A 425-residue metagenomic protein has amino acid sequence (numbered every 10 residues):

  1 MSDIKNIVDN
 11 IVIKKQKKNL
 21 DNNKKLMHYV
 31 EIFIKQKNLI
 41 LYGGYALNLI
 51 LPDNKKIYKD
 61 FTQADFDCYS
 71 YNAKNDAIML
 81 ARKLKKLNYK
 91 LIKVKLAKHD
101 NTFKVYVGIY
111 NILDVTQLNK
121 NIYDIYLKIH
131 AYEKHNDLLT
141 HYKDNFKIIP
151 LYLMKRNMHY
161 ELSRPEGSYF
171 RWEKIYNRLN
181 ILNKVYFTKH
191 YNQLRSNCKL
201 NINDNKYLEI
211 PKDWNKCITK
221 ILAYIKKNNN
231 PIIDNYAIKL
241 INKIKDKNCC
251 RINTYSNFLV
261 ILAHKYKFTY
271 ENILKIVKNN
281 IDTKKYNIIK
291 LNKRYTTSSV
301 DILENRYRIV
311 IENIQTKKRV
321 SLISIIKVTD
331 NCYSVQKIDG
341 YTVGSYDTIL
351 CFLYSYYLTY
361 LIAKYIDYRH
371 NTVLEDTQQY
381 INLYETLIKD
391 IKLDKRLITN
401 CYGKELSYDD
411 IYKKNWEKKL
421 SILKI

Functional and structural regions predicted by a protein language model:
M1-A46, Y160-I233, K424-I425: Helical scaffold of the NTase/Pol beta-like nucleotidyltransferase catalytic core
N23-K74, N215-E271: Active-site nucleotide-donor binding segment shared across nucleotidyl transfer reactions
Y29-V30, Q36-I40, L118, T219-P231 (+3 more regions): Non-catalytic helical "accessory" subdomain of NTase-fold nucleotidyltransferases
A73-L87, K265-K284: Amphipathic alpha-helical segments
K83-D124, V277-S334: Conserved catalytic core of two-metal-ion nucleotidyltransferases
K95-K98, I125, K134-V185, K189 (+7 more regions): Activation on extended, non-transmembrane soluble regions of large proteins
S196, I366-I425: Eukaryotic intrinsically disordered, low-complexity regulatory regions enriched in Ser/Thr/Pro and acidic residues
